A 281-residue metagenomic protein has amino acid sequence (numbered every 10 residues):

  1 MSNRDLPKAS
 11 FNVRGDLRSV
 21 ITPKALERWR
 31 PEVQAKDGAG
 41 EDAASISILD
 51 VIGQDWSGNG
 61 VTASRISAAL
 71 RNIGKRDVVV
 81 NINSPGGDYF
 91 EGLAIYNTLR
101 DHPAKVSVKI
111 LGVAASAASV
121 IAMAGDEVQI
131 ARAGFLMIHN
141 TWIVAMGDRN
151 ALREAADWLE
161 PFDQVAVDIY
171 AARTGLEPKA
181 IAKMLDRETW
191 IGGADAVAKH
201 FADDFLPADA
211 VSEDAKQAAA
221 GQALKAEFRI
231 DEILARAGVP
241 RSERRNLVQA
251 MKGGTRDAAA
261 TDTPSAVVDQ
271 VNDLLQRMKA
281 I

Functional and structural regions predicted by a protein language model:
M1-K109, V113-A117, G125-I281: N-terminal organellar transit peptides
